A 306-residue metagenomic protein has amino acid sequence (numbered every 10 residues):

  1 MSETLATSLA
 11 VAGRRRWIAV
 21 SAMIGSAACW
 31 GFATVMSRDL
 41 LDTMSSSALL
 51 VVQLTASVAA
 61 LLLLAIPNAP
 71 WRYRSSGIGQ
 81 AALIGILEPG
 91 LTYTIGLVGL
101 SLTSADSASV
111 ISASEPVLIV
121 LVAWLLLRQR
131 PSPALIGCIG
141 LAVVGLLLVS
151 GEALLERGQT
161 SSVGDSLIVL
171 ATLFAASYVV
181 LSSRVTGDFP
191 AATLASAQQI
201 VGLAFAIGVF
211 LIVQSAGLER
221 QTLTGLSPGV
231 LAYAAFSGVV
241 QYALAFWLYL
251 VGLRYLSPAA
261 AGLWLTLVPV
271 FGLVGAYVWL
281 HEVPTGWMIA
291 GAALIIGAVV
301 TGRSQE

Functional and structural regions predicted by a protein language model:
S2-A48, Q53-L54, R157-G187, F205-G208: Glycine-/small-residue-enriched transmembrane alpha-helix faces in small-molecule transporters and effluxers
R14-V20, T43-S47, V51, Y73-G79 (+3 more regions): Juxtamembrane helix-entry segments on the extracytoplasmic side of multipass membrane proteins
S26-A27, L49-V52, Y93-T94, S107-P116 (+2 more regions): Helix-helix packing/entry segments at the starts of transmembrane helices
C29-M36, L62-S112, V122, L148 (+1 more regions): Specific transmembrane alpha-helical segments of multi-pass solute transporters/efflux pumps, especially DMT/EamA
G31, T55-A59, V143, A176 (+3 more regions): Small-residue-rich packing faces within the transmembrane alpha-helices of Major Facilitator Superfamily
L40, L49, Q53, G99 (+6 more regions): Hydrophobic/aromatic residues within transmembrane alpha-helices of multi-pass small-molecule transporters
A48-A59, L87-E88, L97-R130, A134-I139 (+2 more regions): Specific alpha-helical transmembrane segments that line the substrate/conduction pathway and gating interfaces
L61, V122, P131-A153, T172 (+4 more regions): Hydrophobic transmembrane alpha-helices of multi-pass small-molecule transport proteins
